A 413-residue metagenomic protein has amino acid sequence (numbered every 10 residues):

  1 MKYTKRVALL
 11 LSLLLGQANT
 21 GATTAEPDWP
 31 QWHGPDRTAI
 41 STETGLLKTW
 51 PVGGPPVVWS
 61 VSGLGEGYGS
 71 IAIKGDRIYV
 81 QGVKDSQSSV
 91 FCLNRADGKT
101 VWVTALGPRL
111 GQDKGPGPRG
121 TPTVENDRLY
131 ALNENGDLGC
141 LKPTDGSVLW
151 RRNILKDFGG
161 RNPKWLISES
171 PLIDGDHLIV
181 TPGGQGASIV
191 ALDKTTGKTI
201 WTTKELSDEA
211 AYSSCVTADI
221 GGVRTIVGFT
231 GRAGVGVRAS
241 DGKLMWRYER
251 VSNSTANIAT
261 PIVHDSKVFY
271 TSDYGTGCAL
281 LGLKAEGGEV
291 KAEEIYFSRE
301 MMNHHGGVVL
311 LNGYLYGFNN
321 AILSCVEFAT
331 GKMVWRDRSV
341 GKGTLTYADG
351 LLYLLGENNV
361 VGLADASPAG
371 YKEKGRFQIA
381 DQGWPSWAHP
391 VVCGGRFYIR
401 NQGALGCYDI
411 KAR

Functional and structural regions predicted by a protein language model:
M1, Q17-G21: Low-complexity intrinsically disordered segments
M1-A8: Bacterial N-terminal signal peptides that target proteins for export
A8-A18: Bacterial N-terminal signal peptides
G21-R413: Noncatalytic, solvent-exposed loop/strand surfaces of beta-propeller-type extracellular/periplasmic domains
